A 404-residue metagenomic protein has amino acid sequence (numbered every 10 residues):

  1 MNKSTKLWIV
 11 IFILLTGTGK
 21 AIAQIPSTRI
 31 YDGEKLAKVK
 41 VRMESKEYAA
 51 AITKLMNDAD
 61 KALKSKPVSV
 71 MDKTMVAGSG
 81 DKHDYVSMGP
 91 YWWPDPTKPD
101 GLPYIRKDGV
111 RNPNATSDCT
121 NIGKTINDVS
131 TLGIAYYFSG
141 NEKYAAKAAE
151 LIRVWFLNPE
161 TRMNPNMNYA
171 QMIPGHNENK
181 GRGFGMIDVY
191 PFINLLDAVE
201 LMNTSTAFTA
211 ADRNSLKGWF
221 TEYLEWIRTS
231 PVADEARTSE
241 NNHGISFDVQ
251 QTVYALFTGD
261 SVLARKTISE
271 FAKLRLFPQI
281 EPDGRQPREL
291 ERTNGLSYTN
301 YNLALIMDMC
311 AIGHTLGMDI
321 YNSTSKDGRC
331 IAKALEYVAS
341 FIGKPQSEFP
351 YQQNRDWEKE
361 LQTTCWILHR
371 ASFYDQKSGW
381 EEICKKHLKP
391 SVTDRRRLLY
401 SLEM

Functional and structural regions predicted by a protein language model:
M1-Q24: Bacterial Sec-dependent N-terminal signal peptides
M1-S4, T18, K64, M71 (+1 more regions): Generic N-terminal leader/processing signal
K6, I126-D128, S246: Short hydrophobic/aromatic segments of transmembrane alpha-helices and their interfaces
I22-A236, S269-A272, I312-T315, T324-M404: Extracellular glycan-targeting catalytic surfaces
A115-T116, T206, A210, R228-S239 (+2 more regions): Active-site-adjacent structural elements in folded domains
F184, D188, E240-G244, T299: Helix-start/N-cap signature of alpha-helical segments
W219-A255, S261: Loop-centered beta-sheet repeat module
S246-F349: Long, repeat-rich segments with strong aromatic
